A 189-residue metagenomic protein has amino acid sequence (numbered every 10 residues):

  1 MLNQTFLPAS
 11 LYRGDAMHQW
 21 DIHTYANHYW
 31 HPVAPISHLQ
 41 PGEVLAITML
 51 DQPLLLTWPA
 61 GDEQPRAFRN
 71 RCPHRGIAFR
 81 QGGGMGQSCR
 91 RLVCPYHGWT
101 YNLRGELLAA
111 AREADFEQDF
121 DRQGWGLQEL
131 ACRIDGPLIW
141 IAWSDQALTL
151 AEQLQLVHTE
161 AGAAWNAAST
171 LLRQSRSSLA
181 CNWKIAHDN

Functional and structural regions predicted by a protein language model:
M1-I36, F120-W165: Replace "small metal-dependent catalytic modules" with "small catalytic or cofactor-binding modules
Q19, H23, N27, N70-P73 (+3 more regions): A broad, structural surface signal
P32-A34, A67, C181, N189: Small-side-chain structural scaffolding
H38-D145, A151-L156: Rieske [2Fe-2S] iron-sulfur-binding domain
A167-N189: A conserved active-site cap/scaffold subdomain adjacent to cofactor or substrate pockets
